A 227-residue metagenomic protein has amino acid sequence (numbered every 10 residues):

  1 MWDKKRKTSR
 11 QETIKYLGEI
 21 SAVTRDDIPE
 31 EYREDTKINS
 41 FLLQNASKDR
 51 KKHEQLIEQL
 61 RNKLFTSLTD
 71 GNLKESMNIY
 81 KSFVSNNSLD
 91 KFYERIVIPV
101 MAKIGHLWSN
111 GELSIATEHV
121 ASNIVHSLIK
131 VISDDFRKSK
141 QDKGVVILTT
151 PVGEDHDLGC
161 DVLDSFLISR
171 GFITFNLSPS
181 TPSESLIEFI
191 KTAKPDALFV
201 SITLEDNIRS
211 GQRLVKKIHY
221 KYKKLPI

Functional and structural regions predicted by a protein language model:
W2, R6-R137: Long amphipathic alpha-helical segments
V131-G144, D161-V162: Glycine-/acidic-rich phosphate or pyrophosphate-binding loops and their flanking alpha/beta elements
G144-V146, L198: Conserved hydrophobic helix-helix packing surfaces used for dimerization/oligomerization
P151-H156: Short coil/turn segments
D161-F175: Short helix-loop-beta junction
I173-S183: A short glycine-rich beta-strand->turn/loop micro-motif centered on a GG-aromatic cluster
T181-I227: Cofactor-cradling patches in redox/metallo enzymes
